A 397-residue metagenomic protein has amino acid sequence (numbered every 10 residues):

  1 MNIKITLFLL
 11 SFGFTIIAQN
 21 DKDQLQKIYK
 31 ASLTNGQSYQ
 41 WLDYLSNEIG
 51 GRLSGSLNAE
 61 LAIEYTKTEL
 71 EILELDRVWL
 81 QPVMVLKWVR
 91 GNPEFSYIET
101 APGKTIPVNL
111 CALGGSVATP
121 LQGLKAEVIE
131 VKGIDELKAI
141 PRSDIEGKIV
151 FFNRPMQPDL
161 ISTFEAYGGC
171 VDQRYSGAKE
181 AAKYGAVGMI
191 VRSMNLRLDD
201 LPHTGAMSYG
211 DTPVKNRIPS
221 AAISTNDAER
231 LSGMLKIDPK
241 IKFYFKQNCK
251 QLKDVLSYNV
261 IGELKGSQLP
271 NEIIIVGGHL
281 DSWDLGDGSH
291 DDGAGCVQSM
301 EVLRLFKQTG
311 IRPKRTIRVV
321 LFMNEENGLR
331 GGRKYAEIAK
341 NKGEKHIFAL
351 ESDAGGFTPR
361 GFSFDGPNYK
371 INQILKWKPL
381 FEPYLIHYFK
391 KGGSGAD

Functional and structural regions predicted by a protein language model:
M1-D21: Bacterial Sec-dependent N-terminal signal peptides
K22-Q24, T100-A101, L110-R142, Y209-S289 (+1 more regions): Soluble metallo-hydrolase cores and metallopeptidase-like ectodomains found primarily in the secretory/periplasmic
K22-S56, L201-G205, Y209, D281 (+2 more regions): N-terminal capping segment at the start of a domain
L25-L33, N47-L57, V85, E94 (+8 more regions): Second-shell loop/turn segments in exported
Q40, R304-R330: Short helix-loop-beta-strand segments that form the rim/entrance of peptidase-like active sites
D43, N47-I161: Noncatalytic luminal/extracellular "stalk/propeptide" segments of secretory-pathway proteins
T105-P107, L121, I218-I223, A228-E229 (+3 more regions): Metal-dependent peptidase/peptidase-like ectodomains
V108-T212, R217-P219, L385-Y388: Extracellular/luminal Protease-associated
